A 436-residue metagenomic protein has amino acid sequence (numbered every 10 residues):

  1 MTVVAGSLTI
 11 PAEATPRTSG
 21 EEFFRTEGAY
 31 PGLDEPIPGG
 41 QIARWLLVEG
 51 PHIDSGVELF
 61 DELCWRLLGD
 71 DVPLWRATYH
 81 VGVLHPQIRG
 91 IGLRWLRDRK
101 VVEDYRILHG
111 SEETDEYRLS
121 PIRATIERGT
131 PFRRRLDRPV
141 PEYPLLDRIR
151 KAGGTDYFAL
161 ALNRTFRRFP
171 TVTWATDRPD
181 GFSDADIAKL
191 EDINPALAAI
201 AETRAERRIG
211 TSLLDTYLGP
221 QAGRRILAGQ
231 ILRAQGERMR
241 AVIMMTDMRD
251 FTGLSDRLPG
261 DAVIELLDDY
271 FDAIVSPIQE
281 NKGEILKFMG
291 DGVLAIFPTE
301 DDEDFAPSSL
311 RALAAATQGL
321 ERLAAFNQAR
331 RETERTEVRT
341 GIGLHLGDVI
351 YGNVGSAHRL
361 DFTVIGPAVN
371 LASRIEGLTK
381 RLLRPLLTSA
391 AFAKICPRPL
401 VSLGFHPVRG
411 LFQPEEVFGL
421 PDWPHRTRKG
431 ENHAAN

Functional and structural regions predicted by a protein language model:
T2-G110, T114-L119: Intrinsically disordered, low-complexity terminal regulatory regions
C64, D268-K282, T299, E303-I342 (+1 more regions): Alpha-helical scaffold within the catalytic cores of cyclic-nucleotide enzymes
L96-T155: Regulatory sensory and allosteric helical modules in signal-transduction proteins and certain transcription factors
T155-R164: Short hydrophobic beta-strand micro-motif common in sensory/regulatory domains
A175-E191, V364: Regulatory loop-to-helix N-cap segments in sensory/regulatory domains that couple ligand/signal detection
D186-R238: Regulatory cytosolic signal-relay segments
L232-A314, F362: Catalytic NTP-binding/metal-coordinating core of nucleotidyl cyclase/transferase enzymes
A372, L378-N436: Cytosolic regulatory/linker segments at or just downstream of nucleotide-handling modules in signal-transduction
